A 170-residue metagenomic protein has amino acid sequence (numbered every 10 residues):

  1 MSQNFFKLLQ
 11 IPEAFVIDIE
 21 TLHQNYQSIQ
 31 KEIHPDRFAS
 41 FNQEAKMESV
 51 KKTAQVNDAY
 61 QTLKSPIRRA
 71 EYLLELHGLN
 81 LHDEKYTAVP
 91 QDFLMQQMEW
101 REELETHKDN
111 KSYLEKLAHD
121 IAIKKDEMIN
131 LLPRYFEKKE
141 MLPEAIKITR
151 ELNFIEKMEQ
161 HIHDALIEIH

Functional and structural regions predicted by a protein language model:
M1-H170: C-terminal accessory/regulatory regions appended to core domains
